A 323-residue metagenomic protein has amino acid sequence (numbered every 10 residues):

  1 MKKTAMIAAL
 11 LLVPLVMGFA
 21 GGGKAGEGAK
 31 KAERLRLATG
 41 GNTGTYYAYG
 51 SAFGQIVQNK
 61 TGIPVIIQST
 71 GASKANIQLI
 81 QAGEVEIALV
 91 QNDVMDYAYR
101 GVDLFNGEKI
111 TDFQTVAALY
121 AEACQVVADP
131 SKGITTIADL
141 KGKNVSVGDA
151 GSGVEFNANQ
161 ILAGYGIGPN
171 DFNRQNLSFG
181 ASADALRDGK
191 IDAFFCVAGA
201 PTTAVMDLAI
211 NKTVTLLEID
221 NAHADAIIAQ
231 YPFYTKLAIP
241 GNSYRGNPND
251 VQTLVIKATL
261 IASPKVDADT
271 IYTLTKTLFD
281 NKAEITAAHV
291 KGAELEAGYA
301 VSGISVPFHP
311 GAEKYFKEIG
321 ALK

Functional and structural regions predicted by a protein language model:
M1-R34: Short, low-complexity disordered leader/linker segments with a strong preference for bacterial N-terminal type II
G18, Q114-T135, I261-A262: Hydrophobic/proline-rich hinge and linker segments of small-molecule sensing/allosteric domains, predominantly
E27-Y97, N106: N-terminal (or domain-start) structured segment
A32-K60, P64-V65, E122-D188, S302 (+2 more regions): Bilobed "Venus flytrap"/periplasmic-binding protein-like clamshell domains and structurally analogous long
N92-V94, V102-L104, K132, G168-L260 (+1 more regions): Pocket-lining segment of extracytoplasmic ligand-binding domains
N106-L119, C124, S243-Q252: A structural signal for short loop-to-beta-strand junctions that line the ligand-binding cleft of periplasmic/secreted
P130-I137, V266-D269, L322: Short helix-loop capping/hinge motifs at secondary-structure junctions, enriched in acidic/polar residues
L177, A181, D188, A198-L216 (+2 more regions): An extracytoplasmic/periplasmic, membrane-proximal ligand-sensing/linker region
